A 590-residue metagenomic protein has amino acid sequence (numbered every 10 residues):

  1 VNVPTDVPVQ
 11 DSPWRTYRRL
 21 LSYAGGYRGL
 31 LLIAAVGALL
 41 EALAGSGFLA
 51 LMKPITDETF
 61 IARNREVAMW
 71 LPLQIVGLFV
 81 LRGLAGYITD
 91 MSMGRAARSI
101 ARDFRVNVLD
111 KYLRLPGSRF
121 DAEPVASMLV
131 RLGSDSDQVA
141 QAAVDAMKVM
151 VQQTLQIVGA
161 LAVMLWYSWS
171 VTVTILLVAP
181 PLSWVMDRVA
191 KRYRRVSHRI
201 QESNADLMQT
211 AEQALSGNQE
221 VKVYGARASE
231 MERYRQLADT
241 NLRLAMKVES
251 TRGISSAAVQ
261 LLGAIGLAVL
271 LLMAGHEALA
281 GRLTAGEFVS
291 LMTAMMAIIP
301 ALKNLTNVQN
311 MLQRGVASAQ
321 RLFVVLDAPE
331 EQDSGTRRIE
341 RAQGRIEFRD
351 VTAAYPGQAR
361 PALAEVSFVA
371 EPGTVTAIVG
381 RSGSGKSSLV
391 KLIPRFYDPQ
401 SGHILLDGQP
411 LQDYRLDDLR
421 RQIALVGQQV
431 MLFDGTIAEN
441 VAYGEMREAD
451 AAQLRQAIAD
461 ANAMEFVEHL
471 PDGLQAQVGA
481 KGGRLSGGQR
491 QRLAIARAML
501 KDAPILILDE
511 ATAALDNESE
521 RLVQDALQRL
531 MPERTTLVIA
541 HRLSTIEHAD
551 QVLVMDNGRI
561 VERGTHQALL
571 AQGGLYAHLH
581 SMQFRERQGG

Functional and structural regions predicted by a protein language model:
V1-G45, F60-L71, I75, T89-M93 (+11 more regions): Membrane-integrated ABC transporters
N2-Q10, R98, V106-V130, S134-Q138 (+5 more regions): Short intracellular "coupling" helices and adjacent cytoplasmic loop segments at the cytosolic face of multi-pass
L21, G29, G117-S118, S134-A143 (+11 more regions): An intracellular "coupling" helix at the cytosolic face of ABC transporter transmembrane type-1 domains
G26, L30-L40, D145-I200, L272-L283 (+1 more regions): Transmembrane helices of ABC transporter permease
L39-G47, F79-Y87, V139-A142, A146-V158 (+5 more regions): Hydrophobic alpha-helical transmembrane bundles that constitute the permease/transmembrane domains of multi-pass
I61-N64, W70-L71, G77, V163-L177 (+2 more regions): Helix-loop-helix
S334, E340-G590: ABC-type nucleotide-binding domain
